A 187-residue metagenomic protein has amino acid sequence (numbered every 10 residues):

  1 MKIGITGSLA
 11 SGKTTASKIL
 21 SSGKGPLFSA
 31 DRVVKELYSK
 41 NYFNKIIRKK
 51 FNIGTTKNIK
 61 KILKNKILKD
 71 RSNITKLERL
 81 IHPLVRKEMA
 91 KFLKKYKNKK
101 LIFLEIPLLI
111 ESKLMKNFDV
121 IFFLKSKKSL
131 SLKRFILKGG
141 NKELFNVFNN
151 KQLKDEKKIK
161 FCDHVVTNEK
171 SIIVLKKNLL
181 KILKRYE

Functional and structural regions predicted by a protein language model:
I3-I5: Hydrophobic anchor at the beta1->P-loop junction of P-loop NTPases
G7, I19: The Walker A (P-loop) glycine that initiates the GxxxxGKT/S ATP-binding motif of P-loop NTPases
S11: ATP-binding Walker
T14: Walker A/P-loop
S21-A30: Post-Walker A helix-loop "phosphate-sensing" segment adjacent to the P-loop in P-loop NTPases
L27, I102, D119-F123, V165-V166: Short, well-ordered beta-strand core segments
R32, E36-N98: ATP-dependent small-molecule kinase phosphotransfer cores that center on conserved nucleotide phosphate-binding segments
M89, K97, K116-N117, K128 (+1 more regions): Small-molecule kinase domains that catalyze NTP-dependent phosphoryl transfer to phosphate-bearing small molecules
